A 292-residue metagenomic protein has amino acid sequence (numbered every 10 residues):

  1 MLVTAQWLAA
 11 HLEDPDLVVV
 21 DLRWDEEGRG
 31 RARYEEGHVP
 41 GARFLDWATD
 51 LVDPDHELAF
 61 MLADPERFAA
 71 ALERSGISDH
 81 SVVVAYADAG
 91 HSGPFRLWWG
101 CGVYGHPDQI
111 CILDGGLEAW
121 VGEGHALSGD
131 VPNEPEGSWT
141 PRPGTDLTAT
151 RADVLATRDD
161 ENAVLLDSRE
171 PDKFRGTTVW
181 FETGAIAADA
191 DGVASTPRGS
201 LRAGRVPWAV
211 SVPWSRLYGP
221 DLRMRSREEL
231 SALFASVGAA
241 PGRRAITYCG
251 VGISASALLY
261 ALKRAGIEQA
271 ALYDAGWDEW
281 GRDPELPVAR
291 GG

Functional and structural regions predicted by a protein language model:
M1-T4, A10, D53, L117-P207 (+1 more regions): Active-site neighborhoods of enzymes that stabilize oxyanions during catalysis
A5-R33: Hydrophobic alpha-helical membrane-insertion signals
E13, E268-G292: Extended hydrophobic/aromatic segments used for targeting, binding, or gating
G37-P40, F44: Active-site-surrounding "flap" and adjacent substrate/cofactor-binding loops of secreted or lumenal enzymes, prototyped
V52-V82, V210-A245: Helix-loop module immediately N-terminal to the HCX5R catalytic loop in PTP-like cysteine phosphatase domains
A59-D160, K173, T177-T178, S254-D278: Thiolate-centered catalytic microenvironments shared by cysteine-dependent enzyme domains
C249: Short cysteine clusters
